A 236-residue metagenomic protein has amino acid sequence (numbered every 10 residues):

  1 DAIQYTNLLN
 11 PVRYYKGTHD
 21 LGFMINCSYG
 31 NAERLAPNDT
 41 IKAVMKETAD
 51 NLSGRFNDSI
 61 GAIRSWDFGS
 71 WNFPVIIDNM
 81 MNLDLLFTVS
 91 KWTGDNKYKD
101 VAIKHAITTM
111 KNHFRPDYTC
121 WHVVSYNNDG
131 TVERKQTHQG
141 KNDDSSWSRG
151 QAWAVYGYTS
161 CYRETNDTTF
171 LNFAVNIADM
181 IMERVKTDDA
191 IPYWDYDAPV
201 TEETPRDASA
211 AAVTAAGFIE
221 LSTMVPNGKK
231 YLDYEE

Functional and structural regions predicted by a protein language model:
D1-E236: Glycan-recognition and catalytic cores of secretory/periplasmic carbohydrate-active enzymes
